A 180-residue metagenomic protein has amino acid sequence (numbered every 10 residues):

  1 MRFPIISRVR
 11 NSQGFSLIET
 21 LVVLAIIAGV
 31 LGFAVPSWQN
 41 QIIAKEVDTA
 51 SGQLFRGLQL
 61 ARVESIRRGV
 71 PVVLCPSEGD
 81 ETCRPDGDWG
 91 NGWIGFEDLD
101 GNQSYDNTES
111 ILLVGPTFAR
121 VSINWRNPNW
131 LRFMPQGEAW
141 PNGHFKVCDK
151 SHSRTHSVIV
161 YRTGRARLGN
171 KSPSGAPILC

Functional and structural regions predicted by a protein language model:
R2-R8, G29, F33-V63, R67 (+1 more regions): N-terminal helix-rich module
F3-A28: Glycine-centered recognition micro-motifs in short, flexible terminal segments and loops
